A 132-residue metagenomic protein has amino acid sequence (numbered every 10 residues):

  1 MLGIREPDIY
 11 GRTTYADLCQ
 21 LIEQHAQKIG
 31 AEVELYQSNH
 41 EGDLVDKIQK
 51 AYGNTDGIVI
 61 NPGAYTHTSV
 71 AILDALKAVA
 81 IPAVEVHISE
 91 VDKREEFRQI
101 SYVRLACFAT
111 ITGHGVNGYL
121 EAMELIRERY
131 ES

Functional and structural regions predicted by a protein language model:
M1, G63-T66, S89-V91: Short glycine-rich anion-binding loops that position phosphate/pyrophosphate groups of nucleotides and phosphorylated
M1-I29: Glycine-rich phosphate/diphosphate-binding loop of Rossmann-like nucleotide-binding domains
E32-G42: Short beta->alpha junction loops
E34-L35, V84, D92-S132: Short, glycine-/small-residue-rich phosphate/pyrophosphate-handling segment
D43-K47, T68: Short acidic active-site motifs
A51-I58: Short acidic/histidine-rich motifs immediately flanking catalytic phosphotransfer sites in two-component signaling
S69-A78: Short Gly/Thr/Asp-enriched flexible loops that form oxyanion-binding sites at enzyme active sites
